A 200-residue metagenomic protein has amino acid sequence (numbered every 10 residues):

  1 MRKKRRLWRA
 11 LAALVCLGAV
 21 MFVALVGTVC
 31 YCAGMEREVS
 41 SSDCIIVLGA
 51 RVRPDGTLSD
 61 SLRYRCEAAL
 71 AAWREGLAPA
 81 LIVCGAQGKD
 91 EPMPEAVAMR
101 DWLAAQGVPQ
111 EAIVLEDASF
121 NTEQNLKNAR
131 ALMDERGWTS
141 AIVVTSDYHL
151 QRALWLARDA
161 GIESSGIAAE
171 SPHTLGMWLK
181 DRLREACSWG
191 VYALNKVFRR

Functional and structural regions predicted by a protein language model:
R2-R37: N-terminal type II signal-anchor transmembrane helix that functions as the membrane-insertion/stop-transfer segment
C16, A72, D159, W189-V191: Enrichment for repetitive, rod-forming helical segments
A24-Y31, L70, G190-V197: Structural signature of transmembrane alpha-helix termini at the membrane-water interface
G27-L183: A structural signal for short, hydrophobic/glycine-enriched beta-strand patches
L179-R200: A transmembrane-helix-recognition feature enriched in membrane-embedded lipid enzymes and envelope glyco-/phospholipid
